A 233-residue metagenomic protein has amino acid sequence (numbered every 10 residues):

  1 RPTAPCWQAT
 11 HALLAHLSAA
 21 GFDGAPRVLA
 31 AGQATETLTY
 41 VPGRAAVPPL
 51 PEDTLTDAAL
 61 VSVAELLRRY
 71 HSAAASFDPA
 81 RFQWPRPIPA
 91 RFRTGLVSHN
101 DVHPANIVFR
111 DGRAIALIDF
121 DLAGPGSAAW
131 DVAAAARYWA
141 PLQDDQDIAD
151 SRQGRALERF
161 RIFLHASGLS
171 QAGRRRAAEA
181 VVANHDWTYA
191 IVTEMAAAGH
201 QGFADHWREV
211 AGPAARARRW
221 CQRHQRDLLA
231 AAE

Functional and structural regions predicted by a protein language model:
R1-A73, F77: A conserved alpha-helical element in kinase catalytic cores
V28, I88-A134, P141: Active-site acidic catalytic loop and adjacent metal/ATP-binding pocket of ATP-dependent phosphoryl transfer enzymes
P49-T54, G124-G126, Q143-I148: Short, polar/flexible loop-turn hinges at active-site or ligand-entry regions and domain interfaces
P49-W84, G95-N100, A105, F109-R110 (+1 more regions): Conserved kinase catalytic-core helix
F77, A116, S127, L142-Q146 (+1 more regions): Short, structured loop/turn "capping" segments at alpha-beta junctions
V132-G168, N184-M195: Active-site activation/catalytic loop segments of kinase-like enzymes and analogous catalytic loops in related
A177-E179: Eukaryotic Ser/Thr/Pro-rich intrinsically disordered, low-complexity regulatory regions
T188-E233: ATP/Mg2+ or Mg2+-diphosphate-binding catalytic cores that bind nucleotide phosphates or diphosphates via glycine-rich
